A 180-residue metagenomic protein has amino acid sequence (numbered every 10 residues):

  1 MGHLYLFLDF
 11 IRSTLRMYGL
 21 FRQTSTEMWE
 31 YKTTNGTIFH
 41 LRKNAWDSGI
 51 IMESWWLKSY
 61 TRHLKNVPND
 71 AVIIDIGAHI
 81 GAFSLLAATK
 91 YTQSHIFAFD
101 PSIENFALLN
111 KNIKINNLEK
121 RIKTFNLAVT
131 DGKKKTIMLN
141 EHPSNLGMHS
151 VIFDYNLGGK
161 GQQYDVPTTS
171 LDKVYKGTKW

Functional and structural regions predicted by a protein language model:
M1-W180: Phosphate/nucleotide-binding beta-alpha loop and adjacent structural elements of enzyme active sites
